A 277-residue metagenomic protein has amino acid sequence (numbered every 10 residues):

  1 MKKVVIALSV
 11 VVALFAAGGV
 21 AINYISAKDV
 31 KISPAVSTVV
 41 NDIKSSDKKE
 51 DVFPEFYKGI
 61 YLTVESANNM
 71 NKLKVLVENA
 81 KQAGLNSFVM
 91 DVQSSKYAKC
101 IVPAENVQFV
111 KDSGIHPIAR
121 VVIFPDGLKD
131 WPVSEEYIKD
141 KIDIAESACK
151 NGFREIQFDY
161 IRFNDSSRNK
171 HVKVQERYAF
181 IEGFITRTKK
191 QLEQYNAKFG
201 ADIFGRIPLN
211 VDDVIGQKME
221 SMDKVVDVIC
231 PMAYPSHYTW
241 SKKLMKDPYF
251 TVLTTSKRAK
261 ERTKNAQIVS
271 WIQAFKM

Functional and structural regions predicted by a protein language model:
M1-A13, V20-N23: N-terminal Sec-pathway targeting helices
A27-A80, Q273-F275: Boundary/entry segment of secreted carbohydrate-active catalytic domains
D51-M70, P103-N151: Active-site-adjacent "subsite" loops/lids of carbohydrate-active enzymes
I60-L62, H116-D126, Q157, R177-G216 (+2 more regions): Aromatic-lined carbohydrate-recognition surfaces of secreted/lumenal glycan-active proteins
E65-Q82, S134-C149, N210-K224: Short, acidic/polar
N71-K96, S147-Q157, V225-C230: Catalytic domains of carbohydrate-active enzymes, especially glycoside hydrolases
V77, S87-P125, S166-K198: Aromatic-lined substrate-binding rim segments of carbohydrate-active enzymes
M90, D159, D202, I215-Y249: Aromatic- and acid-rich polysaccharide-binding/catalytic face of secreted or lumenal carbohydrate-active enzymes
